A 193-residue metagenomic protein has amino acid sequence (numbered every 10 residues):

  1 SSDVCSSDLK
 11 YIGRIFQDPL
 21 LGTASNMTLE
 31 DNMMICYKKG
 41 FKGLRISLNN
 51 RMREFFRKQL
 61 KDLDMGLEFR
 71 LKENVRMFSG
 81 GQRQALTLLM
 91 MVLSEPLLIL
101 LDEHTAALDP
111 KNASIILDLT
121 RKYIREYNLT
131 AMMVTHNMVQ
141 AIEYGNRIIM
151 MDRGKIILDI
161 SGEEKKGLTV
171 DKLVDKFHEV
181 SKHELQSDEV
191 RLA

Functional and structural regions predicted by a protein language model:
S1-S6: Short, small-residue-biased leader/transition segments that mark boundaries at the very start of proteins
M27-K39: Q-loop/switch helix immediately C-terminal to the Walker
E103-H104: Walker B catalytic motif
D109: ABC-family nucleotide-binding domains
A113-E126: Helical segment within the ABC ATPase nucleotide-binding domain
T135-H136: H-loop/switch region of ABC-family ATPase nucleotide-binding domains
K155-E179: Conserved beta-strand-loop-alpha-helix hinge in the C-terminal portion of ABC ATPase nucleotide-binding domains
